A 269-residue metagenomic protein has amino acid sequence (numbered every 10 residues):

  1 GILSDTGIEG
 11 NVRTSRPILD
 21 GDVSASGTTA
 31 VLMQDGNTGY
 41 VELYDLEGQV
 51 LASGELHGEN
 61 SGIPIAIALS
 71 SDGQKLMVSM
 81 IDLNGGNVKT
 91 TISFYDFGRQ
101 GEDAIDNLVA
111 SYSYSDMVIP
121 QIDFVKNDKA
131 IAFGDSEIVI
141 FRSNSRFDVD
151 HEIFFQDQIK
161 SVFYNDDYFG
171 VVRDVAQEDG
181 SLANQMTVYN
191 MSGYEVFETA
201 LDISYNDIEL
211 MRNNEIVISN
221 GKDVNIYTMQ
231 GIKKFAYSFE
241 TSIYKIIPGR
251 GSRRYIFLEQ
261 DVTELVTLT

Functional and structural regions predicted by a protein language model:
G1, N37-L43, N84-D96, D135-R142 (+3 more regions): Structural motif
G1-E102: Long, acidic/polar, low-complexity amphipathic helices and coiled-coil-like
L3-G7, D45-Q49, F97-Q100, R142-R146 (+3 more regions): Short loop/turn segments that connect beta-strands within beta-propeller blades
T6-R13, Q49-H57, D103-S113, F147-I153 (+2 more regions): A short beta-strand motif characteristic of beta-propeller blades
R16-A25, N60-L69, S111-V125, F155-D167 (+2 more regions): Repeated scaffold domains used in trafficking and secretory/extracellular systems, primarily beta-propellers
T29-V31, G73-L76, K129-I131, F169 (+2 more regions): Hydrophobic beta-strand positions that form the internal "hydrophobic ladder" of WD40/Gbeta-like beta-propeller blades
L32-Q34, V78-D82, G134, V172-V175 (+2 more regions): Recurrent small/Gly-Pro-centered beta-turn motifs in extracellular repeat architectures
S145-S242: Intrinsically disordered, low-complexity segments enriched in Gly and acidic/Ser/Thr residues that form flexible
